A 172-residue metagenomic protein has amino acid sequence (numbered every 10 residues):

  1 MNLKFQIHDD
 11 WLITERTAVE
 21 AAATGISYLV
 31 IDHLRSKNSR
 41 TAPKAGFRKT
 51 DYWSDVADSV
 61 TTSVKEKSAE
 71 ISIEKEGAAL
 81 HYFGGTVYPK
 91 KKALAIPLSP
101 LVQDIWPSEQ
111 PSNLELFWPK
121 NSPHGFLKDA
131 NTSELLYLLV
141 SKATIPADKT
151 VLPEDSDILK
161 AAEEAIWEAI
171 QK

Functional and structural regions predicted by a protein language model:
M1-K172: Short, Lys/Arg-rich flexible segments
